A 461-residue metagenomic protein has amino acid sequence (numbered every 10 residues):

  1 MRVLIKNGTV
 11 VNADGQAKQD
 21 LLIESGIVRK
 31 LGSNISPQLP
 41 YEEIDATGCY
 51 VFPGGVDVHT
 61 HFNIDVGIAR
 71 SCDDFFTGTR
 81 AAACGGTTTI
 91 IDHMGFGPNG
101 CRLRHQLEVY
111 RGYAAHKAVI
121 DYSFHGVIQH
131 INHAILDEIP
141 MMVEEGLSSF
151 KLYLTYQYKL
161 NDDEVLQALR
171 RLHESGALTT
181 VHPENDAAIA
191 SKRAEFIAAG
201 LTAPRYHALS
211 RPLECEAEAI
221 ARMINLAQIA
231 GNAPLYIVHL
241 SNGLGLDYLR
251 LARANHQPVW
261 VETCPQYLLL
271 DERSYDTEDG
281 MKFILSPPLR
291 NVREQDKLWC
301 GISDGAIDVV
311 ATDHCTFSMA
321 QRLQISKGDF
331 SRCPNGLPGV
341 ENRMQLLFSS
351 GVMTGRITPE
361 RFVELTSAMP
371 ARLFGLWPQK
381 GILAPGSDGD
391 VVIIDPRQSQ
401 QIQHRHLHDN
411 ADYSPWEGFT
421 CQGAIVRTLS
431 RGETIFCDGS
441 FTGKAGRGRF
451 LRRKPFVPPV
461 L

Functional and structural regions predicted by a protein language model:
M1-G54: Histidine-rich, glycine-flanked metal-binding segment
G8, G26, G48, H59 (+14 more regions): Divalent metal-coordination and catalytic microenvironments
G8, Q324-D329, P385-L451: C-terminal cap of metal-dependent C-N hydrolases
A46-Y113, K117, A134: Metal-associated gating/positioning segment near the N- to mid-region
T87-I90, V119-S123, G146-S149, L226-L235 (+1 more regions): Short, surface-exposed connector motifs at secondary-structure boundaries
R104-I120, L169-V181: Alpha-helix-loop-beta-strand connector modules within alpha/beta enzyme cores
D137-V310, S326: Histidine/acidic residue-rich metal-binding segments in metalloenzymes
T202-N232, K282, V309-V310, T316-P396: His/Asp/Glu-enriched, well-ordered alpha-helical/loop segment that forms or immediately abuts the divalent-metal
